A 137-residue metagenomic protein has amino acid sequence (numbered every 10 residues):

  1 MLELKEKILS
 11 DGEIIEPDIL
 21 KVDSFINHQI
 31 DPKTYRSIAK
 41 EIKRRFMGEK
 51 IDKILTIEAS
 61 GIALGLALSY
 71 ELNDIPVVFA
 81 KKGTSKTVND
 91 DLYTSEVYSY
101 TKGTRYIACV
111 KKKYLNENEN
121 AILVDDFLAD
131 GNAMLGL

Functional and structural regions predicted by a protein language model:
M1-I51: Active-site-facing substrate-recognition patch
I30-T34, L55, Y98-K102: Short, flexible loop segments at the rims of nucleotide/cofactor-binding pockets, characterized by
K50-E58: Short glycine-rich phosphate-binding loop at a beta-alpha junction
E58-L64, D130: Gly/Ser/Thr-rich loops at beta-strand to alpha-helix junctions that form or flank small-molecule/cofactor-binding
A63-L72: Short Gly/Thr/Asp-enriched flexible loops that form oxyanion-binding sites at enzyme active sites
D74-A121: Short, glycine/charge-rich flexible loops or terminal/linker lids adjacent to PRPP-binding catalytic cores
L123-D125: Thr-Gly-centered strand-to-loop micro-motif
F127-L135: Acidic, divalent-metal-coordinating active-site segment for phosphoryl/phosphodiester hydrolysis, typified by short
